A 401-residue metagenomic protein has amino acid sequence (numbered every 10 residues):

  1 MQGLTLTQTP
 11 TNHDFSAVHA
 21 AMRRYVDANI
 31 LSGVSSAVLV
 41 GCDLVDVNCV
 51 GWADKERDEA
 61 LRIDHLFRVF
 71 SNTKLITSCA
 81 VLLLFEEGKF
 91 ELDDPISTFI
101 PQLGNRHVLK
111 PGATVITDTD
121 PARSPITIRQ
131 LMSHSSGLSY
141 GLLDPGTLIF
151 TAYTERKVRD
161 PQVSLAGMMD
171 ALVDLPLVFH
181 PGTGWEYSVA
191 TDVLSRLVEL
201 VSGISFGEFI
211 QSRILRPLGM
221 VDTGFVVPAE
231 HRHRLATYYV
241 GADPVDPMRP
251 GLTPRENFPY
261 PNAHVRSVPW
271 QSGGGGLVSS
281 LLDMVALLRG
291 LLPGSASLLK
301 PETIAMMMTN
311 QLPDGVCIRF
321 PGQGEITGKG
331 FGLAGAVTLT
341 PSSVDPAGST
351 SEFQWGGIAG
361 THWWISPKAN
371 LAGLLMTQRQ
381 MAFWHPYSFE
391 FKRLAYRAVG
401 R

Functional and structural regions predicted by a protein language model:
M1-F15, L333, V337: Short, compositionally biased leader-like segments
Q8-V69, K89-E91, H107-T117, H385 (+3 more regions): Short, conserved catalytic-motif segment at the N-terminal edge
S16-M22, C42, R68-I96, N105-R106 (+3 more regions): Active-site SXXK
V26, F85-E86, V173, I210: Alpha-helix C-terminal capping/helix-coil junction sites
N48, D94, I204: Short beta-to-alpha loop/turn elements within the nucleotide-binding domains of ABC transporters
N48, I358, H362-W364, N370-R379: Short, well-ordered beta-strand elements
R106-P346: Short, surface-exposed loop or secondary-structure junction motifs that flank catalytic or metal-binding residues
A334, T350-S351, W355-I365: Short glycine-rich, acidic/polar surface loops and turns
